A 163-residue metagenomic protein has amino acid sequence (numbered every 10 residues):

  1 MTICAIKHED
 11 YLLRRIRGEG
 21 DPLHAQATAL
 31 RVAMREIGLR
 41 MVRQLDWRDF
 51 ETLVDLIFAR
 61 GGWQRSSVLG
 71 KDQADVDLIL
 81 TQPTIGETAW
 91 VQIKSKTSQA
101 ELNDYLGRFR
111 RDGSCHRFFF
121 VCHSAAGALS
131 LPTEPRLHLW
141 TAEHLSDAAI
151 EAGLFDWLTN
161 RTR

Functional and structural regions predicted by a protein language model:
M1-R163: Mixed-charge (Asp/Glu-Lys/Arg
